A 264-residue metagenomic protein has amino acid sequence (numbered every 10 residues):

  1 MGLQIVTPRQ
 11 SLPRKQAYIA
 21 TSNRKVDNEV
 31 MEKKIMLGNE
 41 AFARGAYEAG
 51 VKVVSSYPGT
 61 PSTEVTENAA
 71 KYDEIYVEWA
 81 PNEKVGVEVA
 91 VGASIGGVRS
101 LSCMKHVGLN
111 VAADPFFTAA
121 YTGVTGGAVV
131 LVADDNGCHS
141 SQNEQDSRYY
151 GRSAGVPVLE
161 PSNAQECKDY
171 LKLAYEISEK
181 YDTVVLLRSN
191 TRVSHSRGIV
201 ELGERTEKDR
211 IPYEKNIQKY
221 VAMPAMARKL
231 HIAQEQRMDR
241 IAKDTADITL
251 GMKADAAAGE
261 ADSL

Functional and structural regions predicted by a protein language model:
Q4, Q10, Q16-Y18: Low-complexity, intrinsically disordered or signal/transmembrane-proximal segments
S11, T21-K25, M104: Short intrinsically disordered, low-complexity segments
K15-A17, R24-N39, P161, E166-L264: Flexible, low-complexity linker and terminal segments
V26-Q165, D169-K172, N190-R192: Thiamine diphosphate
